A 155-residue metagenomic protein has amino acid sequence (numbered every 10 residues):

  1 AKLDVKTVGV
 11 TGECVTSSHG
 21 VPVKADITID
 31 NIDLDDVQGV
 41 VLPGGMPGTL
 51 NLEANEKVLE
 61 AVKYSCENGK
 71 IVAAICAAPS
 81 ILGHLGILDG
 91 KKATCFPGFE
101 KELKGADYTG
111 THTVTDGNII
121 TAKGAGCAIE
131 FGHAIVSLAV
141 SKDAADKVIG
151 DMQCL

Functional and structural regions predicted by a protein language model:
A1-N68, I81-H84, G90, E102 (+2 more regions): Extended, subdomain-level signal for the structured scaffold at the beginning of enzyme domains
I75-C76: Short, thiol/selenol-centered motifs that function as redox-active sites or metal-ligating centers
V114-I119: Beta-strand-turn-beta hairpins that frame and shape the catalytic cleft of phosphate-ester-processing enzymes
